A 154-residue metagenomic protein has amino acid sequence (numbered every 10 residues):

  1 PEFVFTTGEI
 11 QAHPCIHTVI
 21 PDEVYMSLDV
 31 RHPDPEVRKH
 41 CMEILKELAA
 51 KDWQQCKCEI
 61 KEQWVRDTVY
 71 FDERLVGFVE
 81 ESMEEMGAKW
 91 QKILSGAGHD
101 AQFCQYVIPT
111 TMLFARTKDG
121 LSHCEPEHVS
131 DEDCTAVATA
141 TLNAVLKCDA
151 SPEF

Functional and structural regions predicted by a protein language model:
P1, L28, C104, V137-A144: Alpha-helical metal-binding/catalytic segments enriched in His/Glu/Asp
P1-E36, H40, A50, W64: Midchain, well-structured core segments that form catalytic/ion-binding scaffolds
P1-T7, I16-T18, K51-E62, G87-L94 (+1 more regions): Flexible, glycine/charged-enriched surface loops at secondary-structure junctions
E2, E23-Y25, Q55-K57, G98 (+1 more regions): Active-site lining segments that contact anionic ligands and/or coordinate catalytic metals
A12, P33-E36, E43-Q55, E80-K89 (+2 more regions): Generic secondary-structure signature for well-ordered alpha-helical cores
A12, V30-P33, E62-V65, G120-D133: Short beta-alpha connecting loops at secondary-structure transitions that line or flank enzyme active sites
V37, I44, A115-F154: His/Asp/Glu-rich mid-to-C-terminal helical/loop segments that flank catalytic regions of hydrolases
K61-R116: Active-site-adjacent substrate-binding region of metalloamidase/peptidase-like peptide-processing proteins
